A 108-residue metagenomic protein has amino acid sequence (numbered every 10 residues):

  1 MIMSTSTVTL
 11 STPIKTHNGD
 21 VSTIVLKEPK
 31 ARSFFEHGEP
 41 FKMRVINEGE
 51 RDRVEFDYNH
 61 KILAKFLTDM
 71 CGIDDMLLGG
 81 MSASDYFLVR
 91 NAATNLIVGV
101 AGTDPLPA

Functional and structural regions predicted by a protein language model:
I2-A108: Short, surface-exposed, charged amphipathic helix/loop patches that serve as local interaction elements
